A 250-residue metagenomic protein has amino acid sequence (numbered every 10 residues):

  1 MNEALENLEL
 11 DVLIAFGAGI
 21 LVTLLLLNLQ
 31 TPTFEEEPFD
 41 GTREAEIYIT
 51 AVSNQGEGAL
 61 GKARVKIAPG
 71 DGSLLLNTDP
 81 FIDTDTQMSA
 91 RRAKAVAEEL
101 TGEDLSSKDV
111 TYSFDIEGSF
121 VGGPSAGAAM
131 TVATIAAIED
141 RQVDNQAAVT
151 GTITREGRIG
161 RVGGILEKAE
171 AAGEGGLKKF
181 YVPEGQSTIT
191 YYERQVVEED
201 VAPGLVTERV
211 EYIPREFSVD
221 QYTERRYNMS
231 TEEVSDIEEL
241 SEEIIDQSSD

Functional and structural regions predicted by a protein language model:
N2-D250: Peripheral, non-AAA+ core regions of ATP-driven protein-machinery
